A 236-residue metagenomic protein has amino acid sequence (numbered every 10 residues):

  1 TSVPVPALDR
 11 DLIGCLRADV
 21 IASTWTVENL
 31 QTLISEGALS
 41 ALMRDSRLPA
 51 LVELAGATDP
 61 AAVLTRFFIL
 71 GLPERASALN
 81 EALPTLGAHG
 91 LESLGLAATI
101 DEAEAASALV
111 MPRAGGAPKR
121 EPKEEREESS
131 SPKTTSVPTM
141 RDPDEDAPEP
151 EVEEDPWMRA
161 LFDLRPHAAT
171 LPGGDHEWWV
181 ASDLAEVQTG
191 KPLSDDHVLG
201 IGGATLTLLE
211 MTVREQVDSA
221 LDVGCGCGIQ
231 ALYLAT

Functional and structural regions predicted by a protein language model:
T1-L33, L39, R113, S136 (+1 more regions): Flexible, low-complexity flanking/linker segments at catalytic domain boundaries
P6, T65, I69, V198: Short, charged/polar micro-motifs that form catalytic or ligand-binding hotspots
I13, P84-T85, C227: Generic non-transmembrane alpha-helix signal with a bias for helix starts/N-cap capping motifs
G14, A61-A62, L206: Non-catalytic, well-ordered alpha-helical scaffold segments
D19-E104: Accessory substrate-recognition/RNA-binding modules or partner subunits associated with SAM-dependent
R75-A76, N80-G115, M140-H197: Non-catalytic substrate-recognition/targeting regions of SAM-dependent transferases
G115-E149: Intrinsically disordered, low-complexity proline-rich regions
P122, S194, G202-T236: Conserved SAM/SAH cofactor-binding pocket of Class I
